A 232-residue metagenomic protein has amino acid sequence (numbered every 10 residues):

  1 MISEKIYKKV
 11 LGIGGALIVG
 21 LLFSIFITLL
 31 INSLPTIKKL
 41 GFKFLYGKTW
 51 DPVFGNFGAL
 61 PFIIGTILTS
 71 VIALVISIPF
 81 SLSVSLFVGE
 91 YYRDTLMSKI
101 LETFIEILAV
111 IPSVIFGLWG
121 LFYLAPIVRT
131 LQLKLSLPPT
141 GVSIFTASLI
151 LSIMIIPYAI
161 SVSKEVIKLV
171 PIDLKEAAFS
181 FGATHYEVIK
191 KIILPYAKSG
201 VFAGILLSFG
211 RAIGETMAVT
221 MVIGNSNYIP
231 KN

Functional and structural regions predicted by a protein language model:
M1-I27: N-terminal signal-anchor/first transmembrane alpha helix
I2-K5, K9, I31-A73, D94 (+1 more regions): Periplasmic/extracellular loop-to-transmembrane helix junction in inner-membrane transport proteins
I25-L34, L118-V128, G210: A structural signal for multi-pass alpha-helical bundles of membrane permease subunits that mediate small-molecule
K38-F57, F116-I153, I223-S226: Membrane-interfacial helix termini and adjacent extracytoplasmic/periplasmic loops of multi-pass transporters
F62, T66, T103-V110, I155 (+1 more regions): Residue-level signal for discrete positions within transmembrane alpha-helices of multi-pass small-molecule
A73-I105, P126: Transmembrane-helix boundary motif in ABC transporter permease subunits
V84-F87, P138-S180, T184-E187, I192 (+1 more regions): Membrane-cytosol interface at the C-terminal ends of specific transmembrane alpha-helices in multi-pass membrane
I107, I115, V162-S163, F179 (+1 more regions): Transmembrane alpha-helices
